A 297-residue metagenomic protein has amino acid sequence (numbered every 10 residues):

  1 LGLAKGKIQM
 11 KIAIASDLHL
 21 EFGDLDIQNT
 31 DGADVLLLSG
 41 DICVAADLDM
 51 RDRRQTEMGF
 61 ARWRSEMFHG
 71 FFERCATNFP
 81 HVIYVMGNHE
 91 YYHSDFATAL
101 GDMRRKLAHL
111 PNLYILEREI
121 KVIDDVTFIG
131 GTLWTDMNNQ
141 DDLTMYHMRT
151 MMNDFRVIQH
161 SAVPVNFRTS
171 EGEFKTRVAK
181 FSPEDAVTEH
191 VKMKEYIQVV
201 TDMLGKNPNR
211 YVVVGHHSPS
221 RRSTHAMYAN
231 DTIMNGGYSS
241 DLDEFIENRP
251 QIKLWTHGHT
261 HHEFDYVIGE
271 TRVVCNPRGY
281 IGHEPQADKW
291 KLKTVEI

Functional and structural regions predicted by a protein language model:
G2-Y84, Y91-T98: N-terminal active-site segment of His-dependent metallophosphoesterases
I8-I12, I120-G130, R210, V267-R272: Beta-strand-turn-beta hairpins that frame and shape the catalytic cleft of phosphate-ester-processing enzymes
I14-S16, L36-D41, I83-N88, Y114-R118 (+3 more regions): Active-site neighborhood of phospho(di)ester-bond hydrolases with catalytic His/Asp-centered motifs
H19-L25, C43-D47, H89-A99, I120-V122 (+4 more regions): Active-site environment of divalent metal-dependent phosphoester hydrolases
D24-D31, G70-A76, I115-D124, I129 (+1 more regions): Short amphipathic alpha-helices and their capping/turn segments at secondary-structure boundaries
H81-M152: A basic- and aromatic-enriched beta-loop-alpha substructure that forms the phosphate/nucleotide- and DNA/RNA-contacting
V122, H225, N230, M234-K253 (+1 more regions): Binuclear metal-dependent phosphoesterase catalytic core
I129-V212, H217-A229: Active-site-proximal loop/helix segment associated with metal-binding centers of metalloenzymes
